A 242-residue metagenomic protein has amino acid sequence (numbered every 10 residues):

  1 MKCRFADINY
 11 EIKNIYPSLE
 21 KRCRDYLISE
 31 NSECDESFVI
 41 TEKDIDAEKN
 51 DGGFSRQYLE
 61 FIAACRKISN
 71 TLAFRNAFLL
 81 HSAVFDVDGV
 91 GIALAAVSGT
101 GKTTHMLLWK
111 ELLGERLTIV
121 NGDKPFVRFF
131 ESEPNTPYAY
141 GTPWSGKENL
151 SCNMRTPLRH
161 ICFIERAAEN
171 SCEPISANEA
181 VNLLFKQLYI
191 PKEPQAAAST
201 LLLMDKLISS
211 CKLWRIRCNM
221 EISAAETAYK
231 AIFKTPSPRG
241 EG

Functional and structural regions predicted by a protein language model:
M1-S98, L108-L117, F126-G242: A noncatalytic interaction/capping subdomain that flanks phosphate/NTP-handling catalytic cores
K102: Conserved lysine of the Walker
H105: Hydrophobic positions on the alpha1 helix immediately C-terminal to the Walker A/P-loop
